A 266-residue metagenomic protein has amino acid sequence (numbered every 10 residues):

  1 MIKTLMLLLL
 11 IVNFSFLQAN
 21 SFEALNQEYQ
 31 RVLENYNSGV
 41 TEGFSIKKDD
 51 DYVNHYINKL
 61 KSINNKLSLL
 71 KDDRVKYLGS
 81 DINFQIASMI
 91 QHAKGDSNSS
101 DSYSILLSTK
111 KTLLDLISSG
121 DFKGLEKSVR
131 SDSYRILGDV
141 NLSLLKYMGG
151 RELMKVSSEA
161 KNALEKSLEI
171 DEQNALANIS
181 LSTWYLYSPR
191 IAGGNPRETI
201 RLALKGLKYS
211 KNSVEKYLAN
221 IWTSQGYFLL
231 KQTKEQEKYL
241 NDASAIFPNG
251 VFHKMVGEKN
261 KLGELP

Functional and structural regions predicted by a protein language model:
F22-F44, L70-G95, E126-M148, Q173-P189 (+1 more regions): Amphipathic alpha-helical repeat scaffolds of TPR domains
V53, D96-S99, L106, S157 (+2 more regions): TPR-repeat structural position
L60, L67, L106, K110-L113 (+4 more regions): Hydrophobic/aromatic packing residues within the alpha-helices of TPR/SEL1-like helical repeat arrays
S68, V75, E126, G149-V156 (+4 more regions): Short coil/turn linker motifs that delimit alpha-helical repeat modules in TPR/alpha-solenoid proteins
V75, I117, A175, L207-K216 (+1 more regions): Boundary/linker segments of alpha-helical solenoid repeat arrays
L218-W222, G226-P266: Terminal, low-structured helical/coil segments at or just beyond the last alpha-helical repeat
